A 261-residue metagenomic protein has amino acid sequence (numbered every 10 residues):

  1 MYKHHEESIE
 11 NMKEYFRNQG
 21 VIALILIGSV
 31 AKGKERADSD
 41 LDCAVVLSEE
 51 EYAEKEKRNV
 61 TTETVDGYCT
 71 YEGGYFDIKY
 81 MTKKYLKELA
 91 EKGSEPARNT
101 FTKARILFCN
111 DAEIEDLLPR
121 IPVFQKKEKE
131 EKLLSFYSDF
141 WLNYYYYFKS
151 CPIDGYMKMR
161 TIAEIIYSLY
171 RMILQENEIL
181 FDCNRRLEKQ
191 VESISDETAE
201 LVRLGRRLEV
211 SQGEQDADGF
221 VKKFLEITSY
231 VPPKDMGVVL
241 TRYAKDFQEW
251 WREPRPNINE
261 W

Functional and structural regions predicted by a protein language model:
M1-D38, A44-S94: Metal-dependent nucleotidyltransferase catalytic core
Y2, Y15, I114-R120, L142-Y144 (+2 more regions): Short hydrophobic/aromatic-rich motifs at helix boundaries and adjacent loops
I9-L24, A104-E113, K149-S150, L240-P254: Short N-terminal helix-initiation segments at or just after the protein's N-terminus
K32, C43, F108-C109, C183: Generic structural "secondary-structure junction" signal
S39, E56-R58, A90-S94, P122 (+3 more regions): Surface-exposed beta-strand edges and their flanking turn/coil or helix-capping segments
E51-K55, Y71-Y75, A97-R98, A104-C109 (+3 more regions): Short, surface-exposed, polar/charged, turn-prone segments marking secondary-structure boundaries
V65-I153, P254-N259: Conserved NTP/Mg2+-binding pocket subregion across the NTase superfamily
Q125-W261: Conserved nucleotidyltransferase catalytic core and NTase-mimicking acidic/glycine-rich helix/loop elements in nucleic
